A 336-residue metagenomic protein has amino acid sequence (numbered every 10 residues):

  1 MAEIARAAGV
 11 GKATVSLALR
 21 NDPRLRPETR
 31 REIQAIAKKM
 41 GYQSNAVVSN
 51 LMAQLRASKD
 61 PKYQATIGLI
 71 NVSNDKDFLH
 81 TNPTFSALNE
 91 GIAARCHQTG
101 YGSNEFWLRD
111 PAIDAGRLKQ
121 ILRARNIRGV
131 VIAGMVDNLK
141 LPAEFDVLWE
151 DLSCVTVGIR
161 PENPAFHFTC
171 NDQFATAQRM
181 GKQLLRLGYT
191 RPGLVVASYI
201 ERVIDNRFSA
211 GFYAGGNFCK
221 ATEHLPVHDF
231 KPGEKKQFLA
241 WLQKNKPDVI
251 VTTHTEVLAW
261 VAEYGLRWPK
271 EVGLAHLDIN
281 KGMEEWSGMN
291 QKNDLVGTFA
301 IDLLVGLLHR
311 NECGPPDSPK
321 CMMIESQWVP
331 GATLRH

Functional and structural regions predicted by a protein language model:
M1-K59, Y63: N-terminal helix-turn-helix DNA-binding module of bacterial transcription factors
T14, A240-H336: Flexible loop/turn connectors
T14-S16, M52-H80, P192-S198: Short beta-strand segments enriched in small/hydrophobic residues
D60-K182, G233-T252, E256-R267: Alpha-helical recognition/docking segments in bacterial nutrient-uptake and carbohydrate-utilization systems
C96-R109, P164, P192-V195, N206-K235: Short beta-strand elements in bilobed, periplasmic/extracellular small-molecule ligand-binding domains
H167-L194, G233-L239, Q291-E312: Hydrophobic alpha-helical segments within soluble ligand-binding/sensing domains
R179-C219, G314-R335: An alpha-beta-alpha
